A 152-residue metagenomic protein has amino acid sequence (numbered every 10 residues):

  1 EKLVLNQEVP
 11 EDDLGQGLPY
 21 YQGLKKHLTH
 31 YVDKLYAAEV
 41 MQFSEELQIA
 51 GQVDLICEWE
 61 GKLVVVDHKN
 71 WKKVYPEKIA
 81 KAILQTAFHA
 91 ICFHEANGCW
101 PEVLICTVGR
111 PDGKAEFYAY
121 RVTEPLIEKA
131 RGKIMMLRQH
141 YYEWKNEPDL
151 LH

Functional and structural regions predicted by a protein language model:
E1-A50, H152: Metal-dependent nuclease catalytic cores that hydrolyze phosphodiester bonds in DNA/RNA, characterized by
Y36-N146: Mg2+/Mn2+-dependent nuclease catalytic core
